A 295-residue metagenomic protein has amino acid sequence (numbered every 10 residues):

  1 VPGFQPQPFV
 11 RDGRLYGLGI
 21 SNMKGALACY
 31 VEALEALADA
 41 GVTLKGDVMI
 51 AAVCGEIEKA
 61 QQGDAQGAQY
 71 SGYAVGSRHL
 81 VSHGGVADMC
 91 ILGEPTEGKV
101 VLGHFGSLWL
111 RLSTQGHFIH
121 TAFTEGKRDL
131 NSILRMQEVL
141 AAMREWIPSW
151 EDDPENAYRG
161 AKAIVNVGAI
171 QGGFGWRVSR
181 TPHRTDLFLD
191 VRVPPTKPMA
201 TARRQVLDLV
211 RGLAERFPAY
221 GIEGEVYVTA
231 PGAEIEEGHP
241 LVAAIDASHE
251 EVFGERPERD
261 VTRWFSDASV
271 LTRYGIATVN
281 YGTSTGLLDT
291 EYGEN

Functional and structural regions predicted by a protein language model:
V1-M49, E58: Active-site metal-coordination/substrate-binding segment of hydrolases, especially metallo-dependent peptidases
V1-R11, G103-T114, A247-S248, V279: Acidic-glycine-rich active-site phosphate/pyrophosphate-binding loop
G13-R14, V48-M49, D88-I91, I164 (+1 more regions): Structural motif
L27-L37, E56, L80, M136-V139 (+2 more regions): Buried hydrophobic packing segments
A38, G98-L102, G173-S179: Short beta-strand/turn micro-motifs at beta-sheet edges
K45-V53, E155, G224-V226: Beta-strand segments within the central parallel beta-sheet cores of soluble alpha/beta enzyme folds
G46-S132: Histidine/acidic-residue-rich, glycine-tolerant segments that coordinate divalent metal ions
R111-N295: Metal-dependent amide/peptide-bond hydrolase catalytic core, centered on the "pita-bread" metallohydrolase fold
